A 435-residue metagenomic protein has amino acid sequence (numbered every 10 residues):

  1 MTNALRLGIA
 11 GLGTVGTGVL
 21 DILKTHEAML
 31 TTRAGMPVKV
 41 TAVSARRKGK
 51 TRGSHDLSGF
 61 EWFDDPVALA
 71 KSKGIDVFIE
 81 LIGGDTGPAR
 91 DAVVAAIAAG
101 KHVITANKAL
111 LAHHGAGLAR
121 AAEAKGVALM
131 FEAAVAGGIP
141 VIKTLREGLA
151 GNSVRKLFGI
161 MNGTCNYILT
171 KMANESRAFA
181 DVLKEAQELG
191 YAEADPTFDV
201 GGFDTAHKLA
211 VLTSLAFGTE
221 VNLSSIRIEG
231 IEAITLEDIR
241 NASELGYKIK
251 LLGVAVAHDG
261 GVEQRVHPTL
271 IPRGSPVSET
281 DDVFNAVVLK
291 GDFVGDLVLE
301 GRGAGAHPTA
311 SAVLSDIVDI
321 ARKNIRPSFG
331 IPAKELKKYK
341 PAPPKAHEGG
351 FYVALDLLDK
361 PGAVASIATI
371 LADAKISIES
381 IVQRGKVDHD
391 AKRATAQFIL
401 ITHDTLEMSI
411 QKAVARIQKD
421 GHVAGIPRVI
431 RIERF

Functional and structural regions predicted by a protein language model:
M1-A99: N-terminal glycine-/serine-/threonine-rich beta1-alpha1-beta2 phosphate-ribose binding loop of Rossmann-like
W62-D64, K71, I79, I104-A106 (+4 more regions): General beta-strand structural signal in soluble alpha/beta enzymes
G84-A99, K108-E147: Rossmann-fold NAD(P)-binding glycine/threonine-rich loop
V103-I104, I378: A short hydrophobic/small-residue beta-strand
E123-D204, V211: Rossmann-like NAD(P)H-binding beta-loop-alpha module
R155-F158, N166-L169, A173, E185 (+4 more regions): Catalytic, metal-anchored helix/loop core of enzyme active sites in primary metabolism
D181-E279, F284-A286: Substrate-binding/catalytic subdomain of NAD(P)-dependent oxidoreductase enzymes
A312, I317-F435: A conserved regulatory-domain signal marking ACT and ACT-like small-molecule sensing domains and adjacent regulatory
